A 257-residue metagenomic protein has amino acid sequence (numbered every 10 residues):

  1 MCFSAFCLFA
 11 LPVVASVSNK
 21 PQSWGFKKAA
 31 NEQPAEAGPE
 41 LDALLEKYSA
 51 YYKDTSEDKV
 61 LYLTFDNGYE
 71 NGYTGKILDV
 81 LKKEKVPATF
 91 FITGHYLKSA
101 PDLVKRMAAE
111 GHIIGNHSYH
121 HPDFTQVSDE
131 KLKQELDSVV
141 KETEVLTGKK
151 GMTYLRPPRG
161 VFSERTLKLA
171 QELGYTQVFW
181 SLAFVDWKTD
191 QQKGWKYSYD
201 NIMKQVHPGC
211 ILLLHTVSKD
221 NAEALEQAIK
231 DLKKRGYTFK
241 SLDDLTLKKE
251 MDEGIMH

Functional and structural regions predicted by a protein language model:
M1-T64, E70-K83, Y197, I229-D231 (+1 more regions): N-terminal pre-catalytic segment of deacetylase/amide-hydrolase enzymes
E32-T125, K131, E135-E144, G151-M152 (+1 more regions): Active-site beta->alpha N-cap acidic-glycine motif
E40, Y73-K76, P122-T147, V161-P208 (+1 more regions): Alpha-helical scaffold elements lining the catalytic groove of polysaccharide deacetylases
L61-T64, A88-I92, I113-N116, T153-P157 (+3 more regions): Structural recognition of the beta-strand scaffold that forms the well-ordered cores of secreted hydrolase catalytic
G68, T93-H95, Y119, P158-G160 (+3 more regions): Active-site beta-loop-alpha junctions enriched in small/polar residues
H207-D243: Catalytic grooves of carbohydrate-active enzymes
